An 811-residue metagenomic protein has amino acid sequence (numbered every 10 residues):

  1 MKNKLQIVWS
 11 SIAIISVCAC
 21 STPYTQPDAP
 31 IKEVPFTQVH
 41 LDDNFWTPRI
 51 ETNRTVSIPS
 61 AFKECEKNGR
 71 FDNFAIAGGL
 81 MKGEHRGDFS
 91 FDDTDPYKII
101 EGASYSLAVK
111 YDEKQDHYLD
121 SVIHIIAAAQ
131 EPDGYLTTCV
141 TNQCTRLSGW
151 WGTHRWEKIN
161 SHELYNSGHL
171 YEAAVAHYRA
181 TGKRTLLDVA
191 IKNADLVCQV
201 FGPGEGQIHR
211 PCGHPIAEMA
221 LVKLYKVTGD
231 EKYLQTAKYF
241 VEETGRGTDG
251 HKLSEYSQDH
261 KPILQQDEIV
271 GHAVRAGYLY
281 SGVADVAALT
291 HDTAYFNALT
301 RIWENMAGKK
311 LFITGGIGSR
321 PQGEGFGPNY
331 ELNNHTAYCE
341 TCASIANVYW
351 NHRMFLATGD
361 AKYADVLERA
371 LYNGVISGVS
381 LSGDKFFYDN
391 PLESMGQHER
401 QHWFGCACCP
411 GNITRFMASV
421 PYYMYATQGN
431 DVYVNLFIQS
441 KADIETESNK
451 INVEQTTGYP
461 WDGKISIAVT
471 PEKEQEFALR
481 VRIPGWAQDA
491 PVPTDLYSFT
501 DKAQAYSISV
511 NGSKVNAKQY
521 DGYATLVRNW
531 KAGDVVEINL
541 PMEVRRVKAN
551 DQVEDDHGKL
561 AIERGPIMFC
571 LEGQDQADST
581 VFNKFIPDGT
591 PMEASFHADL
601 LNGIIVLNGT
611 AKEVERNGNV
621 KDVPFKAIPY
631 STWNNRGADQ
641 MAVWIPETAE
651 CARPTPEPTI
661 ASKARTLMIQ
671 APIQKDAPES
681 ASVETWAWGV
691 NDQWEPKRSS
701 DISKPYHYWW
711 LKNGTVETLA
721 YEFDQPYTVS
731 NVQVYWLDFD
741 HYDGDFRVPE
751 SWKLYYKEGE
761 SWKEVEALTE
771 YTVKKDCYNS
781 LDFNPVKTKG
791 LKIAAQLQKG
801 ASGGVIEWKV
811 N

Functional and structural regions predicted by a protein language model:
M1-P27: Bacterial Sec-dependent N-terminal signal peptides
Y24-E113, H117, S148-A180, P215-K232 (+4 more regions): Aromatic (Trp/Tyr) and acidic
N142-S161, L187, K192-C212: Asp-box/WD-like beta-propeller blade repeats and closely related beta-sheet repeat scaffolds
Y165, V492-T500, A505-V510, Y742-G759: Short, surface-exposed beta-strand/strand-loop-strand elements in extracellular ectodomains
A237, L299, D365-N373, G378-A468 (+5 more regions): C-terminal beta-rich recognition modules with glycine/proline-rich loops and embedded aromatic residues
I483, G533-V544, F723: Short, hydrophobic/aromatic-enriched beta-strand segments in well-ordered soluble domains
S700-L768, T772-N811: Aromatic, loop-rich ligand-recognition surfaces of beta-strand-rich domains
